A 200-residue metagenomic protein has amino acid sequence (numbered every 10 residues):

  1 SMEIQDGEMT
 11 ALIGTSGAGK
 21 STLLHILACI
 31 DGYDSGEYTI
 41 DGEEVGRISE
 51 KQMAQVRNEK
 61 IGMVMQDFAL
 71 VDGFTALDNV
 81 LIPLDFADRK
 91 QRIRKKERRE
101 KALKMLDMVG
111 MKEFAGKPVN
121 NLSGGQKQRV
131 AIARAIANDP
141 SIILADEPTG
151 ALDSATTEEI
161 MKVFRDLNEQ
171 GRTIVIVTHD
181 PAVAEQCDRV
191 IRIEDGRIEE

Functional and structural regions predicted by a protein language model:
I13-T15: The feature captures the beta-strand-to-loop junction immediately N-terminal to the Walker
A28: Helix-to-loop junction immediately C-terminal to a conserved catalytic motif
G36-E44: Conserved ABC transporter NBD signature motif
F74-P83: Short coil-to-helix segment of the ABC ATPase nucleotide-binding domain corresponding to the Q-loop/switch region
P118-L122, Q126: Conserved ABC ATPase signature
A137-S141: A short, proline-enriched helix->beta-strand linker immediately N-terminal to the Walker B motif in ABC-type P-loop
I143-D146: Catalytic Walker B motif of ABC-type/P-loop ATPase nucleotide-binding domains
